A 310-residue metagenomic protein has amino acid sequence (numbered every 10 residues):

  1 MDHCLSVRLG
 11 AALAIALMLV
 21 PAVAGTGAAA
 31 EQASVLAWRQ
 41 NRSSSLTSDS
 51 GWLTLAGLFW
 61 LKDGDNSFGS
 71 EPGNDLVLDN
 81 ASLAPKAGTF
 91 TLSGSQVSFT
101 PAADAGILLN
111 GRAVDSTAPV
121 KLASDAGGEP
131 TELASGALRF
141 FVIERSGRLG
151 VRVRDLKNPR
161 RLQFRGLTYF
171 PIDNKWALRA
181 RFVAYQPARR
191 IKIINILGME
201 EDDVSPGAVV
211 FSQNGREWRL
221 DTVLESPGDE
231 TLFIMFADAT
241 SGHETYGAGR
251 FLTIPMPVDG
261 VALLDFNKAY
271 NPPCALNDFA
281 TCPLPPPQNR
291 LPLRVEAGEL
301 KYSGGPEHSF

Functional and structural regions predicted by a protein language model:
M1-L13: Bacterial N-terminal signal peptides that target proteins for export
G10-A22: Bacterial N-terminal signal peptides
G27-F59: N-terminal pre-domain segments of enzymes
T54-L55, W60-G128: Forkhead-associated
G111-D125, E217-K268: An exposed acidic His-Trp-rich patch
A134-E201: Surface-exposed beta-loop interaction hotspot
G166-Y169, A239-H243, F251, P255 (+2 more regions): Extended, aromatic/histidine-rich regions of cofactor-dependent oxidoreductases associated with respiratory
R179-S241, Y246: Flexible, glycine-rich surface segments
